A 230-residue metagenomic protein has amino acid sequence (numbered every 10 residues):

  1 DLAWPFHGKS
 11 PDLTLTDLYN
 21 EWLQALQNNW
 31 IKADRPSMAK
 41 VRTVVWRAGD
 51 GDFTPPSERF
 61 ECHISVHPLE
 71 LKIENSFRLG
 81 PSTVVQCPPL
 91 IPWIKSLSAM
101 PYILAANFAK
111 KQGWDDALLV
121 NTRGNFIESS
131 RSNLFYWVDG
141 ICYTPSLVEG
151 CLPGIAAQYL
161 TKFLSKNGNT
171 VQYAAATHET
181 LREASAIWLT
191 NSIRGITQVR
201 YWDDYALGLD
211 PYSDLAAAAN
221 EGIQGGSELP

Functional and structural regions predicted by a protein language model:
D1-N28, W46, G51-P230: Helix-start/capping segments and mature chain N-termini
Q27-R35: Phosphate/pyrophosphate-binding loops at sites that engage ATP/ADP/AMP, CoA/4′-phosphopantetheine, polyphosphate
P36-V45: Ordered, amphipathic secondary-structure segments that act as subunit-interaction surfaces in large macromolecular
